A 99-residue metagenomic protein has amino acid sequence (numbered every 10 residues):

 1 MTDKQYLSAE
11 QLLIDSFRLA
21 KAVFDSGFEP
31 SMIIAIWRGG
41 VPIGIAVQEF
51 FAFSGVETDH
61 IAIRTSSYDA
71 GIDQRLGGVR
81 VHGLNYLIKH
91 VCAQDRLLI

Functional and structural regions predicted by a protein language model:
M1-I99: PRPP-associated nucleotide enzymes
